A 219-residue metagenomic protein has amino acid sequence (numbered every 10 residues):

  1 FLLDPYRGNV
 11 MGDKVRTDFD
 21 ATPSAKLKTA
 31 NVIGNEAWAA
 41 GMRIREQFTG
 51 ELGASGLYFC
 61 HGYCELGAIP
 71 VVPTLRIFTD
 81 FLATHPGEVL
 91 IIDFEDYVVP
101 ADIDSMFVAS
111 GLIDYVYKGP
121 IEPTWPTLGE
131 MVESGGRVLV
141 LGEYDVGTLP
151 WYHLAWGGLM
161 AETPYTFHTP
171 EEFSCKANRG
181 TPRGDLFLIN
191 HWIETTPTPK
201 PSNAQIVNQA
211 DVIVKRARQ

Functional and structural regions predicted by a protein language model:
L2-Q219: Catalytic cores of phosphodiester-bond hydrolases, prominently lipid phosphodiesterases
